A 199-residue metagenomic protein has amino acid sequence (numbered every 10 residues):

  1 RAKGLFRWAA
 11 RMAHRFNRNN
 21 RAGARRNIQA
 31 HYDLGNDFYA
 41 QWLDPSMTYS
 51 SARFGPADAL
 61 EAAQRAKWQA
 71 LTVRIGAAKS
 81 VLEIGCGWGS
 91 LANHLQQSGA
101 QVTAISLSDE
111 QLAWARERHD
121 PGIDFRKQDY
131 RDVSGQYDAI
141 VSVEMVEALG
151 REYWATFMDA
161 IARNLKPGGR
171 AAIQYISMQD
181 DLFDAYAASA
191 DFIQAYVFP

Functional and structural regions predicted by a protein language model:
R1-Q41: N-terminal auxiliary segments of SAM/dcSAM-dependent transferases
A78-G85: Conserved class I S-adenosyl-L-methionine
W88-G99: Conserved SAM-binding loop of SAM-dependent methyltransferases across substrates and taxa, primarily the Class I
D120-Y130: Conserved SAM-binding strand-loop segment of SAM-dependent methyltransferases
R131-I140: A short acidic, Gly/Pro-enriched loop at the edge of an enzyme's catalytic core that lines a small-molecule cofactor
A155-P167: A short glycine-rich, Lys/Arg-flanked "PGG" loop and its adjoining helix->strand segment in the class I
G168-Y175: Conserved beta-strand signature within the Rossmann-like core of class I S-adenosyl-L-methionine
D180-F198: Short, glycine-/aromatic-enriched active-site segment of Class I SAM-dependent methyltransferases
